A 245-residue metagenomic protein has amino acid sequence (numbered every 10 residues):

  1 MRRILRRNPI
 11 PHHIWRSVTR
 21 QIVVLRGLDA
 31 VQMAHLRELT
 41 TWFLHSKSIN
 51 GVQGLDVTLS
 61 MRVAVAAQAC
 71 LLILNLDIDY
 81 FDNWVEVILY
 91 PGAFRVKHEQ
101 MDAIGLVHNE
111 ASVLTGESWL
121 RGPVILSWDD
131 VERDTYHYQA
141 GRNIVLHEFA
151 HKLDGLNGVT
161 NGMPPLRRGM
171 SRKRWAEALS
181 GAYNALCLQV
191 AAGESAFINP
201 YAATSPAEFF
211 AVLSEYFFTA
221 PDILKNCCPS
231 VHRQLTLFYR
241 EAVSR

Functional and structural regions predicted by a protein language model:
M1-D82, A103-G105: Alpha-helical propensity feature that highlights long, continuous alpha-helices across diverse contexts
V23, L44-H45, A64-F81, E86 (+2 more regions): Metalloprotease/metallohydrolase-associated module, dominated by Zn2+-dependent proteases
D29, A140-N157, A211: Active-site recognition of the HExxH zinc-binding catalytic motif
V52-L55, I144, S171, V243-S244: Short, charged/polar low-complexity linear motifs in solvent-exposed/disordered segments
